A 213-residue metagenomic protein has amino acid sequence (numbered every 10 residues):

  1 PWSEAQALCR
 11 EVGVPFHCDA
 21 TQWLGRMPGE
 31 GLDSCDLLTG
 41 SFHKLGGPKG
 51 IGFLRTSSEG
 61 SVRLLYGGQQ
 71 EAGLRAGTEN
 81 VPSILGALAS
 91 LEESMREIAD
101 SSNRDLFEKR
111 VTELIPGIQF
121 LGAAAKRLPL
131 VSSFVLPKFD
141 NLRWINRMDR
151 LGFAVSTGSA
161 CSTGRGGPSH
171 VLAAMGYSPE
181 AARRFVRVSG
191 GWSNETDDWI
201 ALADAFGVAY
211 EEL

Functional and structural regions predicted by a protein language model:
P1-L213: Pyridoxal 5′-phosphate
